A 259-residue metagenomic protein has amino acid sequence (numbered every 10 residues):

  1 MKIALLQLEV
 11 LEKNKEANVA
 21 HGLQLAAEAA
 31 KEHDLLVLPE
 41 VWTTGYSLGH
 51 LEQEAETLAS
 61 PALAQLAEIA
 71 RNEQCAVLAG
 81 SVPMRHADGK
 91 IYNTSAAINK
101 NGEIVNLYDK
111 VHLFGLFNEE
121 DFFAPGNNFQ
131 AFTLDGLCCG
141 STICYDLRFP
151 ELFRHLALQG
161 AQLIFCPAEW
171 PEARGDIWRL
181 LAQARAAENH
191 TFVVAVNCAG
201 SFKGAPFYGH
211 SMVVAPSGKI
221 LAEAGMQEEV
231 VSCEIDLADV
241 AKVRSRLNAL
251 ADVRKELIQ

Functional and structural regions predicted by a protein language model:
M1-V10, V37, T94, L107 (+2 more regions): Active-site-proximal beta-strand elements of phosphoester/diester hydrolases
K15-E16, L23-N101, L107, W170-N189: Cys-nucleophile CN-hydrolase/nitrilase-fold catalytic domain and related Cys-dependent amidase chemistry that acts on
A17-A26, R148-R154: Short, acidic/polar
T44, L51, A96, Y108-F114 (+2 more regions): Short beta->alpha transition motifs characteristic of CBS
L58-L78, R148-V231: CN hydrolase (nitrilase-like) catalytic-core segments centered on the catalytic cysteine and neighboring Lys/Glu
A79-S81, T94-A97, Q130, S211-V213 (+1 more regions): Short beta-strand scaffold segments in enzyme catalytic cores
H86-Q159, P171-L180, F207, K242-A249: Active-site catalytic loop in hydrolytic enzyme cores
S232-E234, A238-Q259: Short, basic/aromatic-enriched C-terminal tail that caps enzymatic domains
